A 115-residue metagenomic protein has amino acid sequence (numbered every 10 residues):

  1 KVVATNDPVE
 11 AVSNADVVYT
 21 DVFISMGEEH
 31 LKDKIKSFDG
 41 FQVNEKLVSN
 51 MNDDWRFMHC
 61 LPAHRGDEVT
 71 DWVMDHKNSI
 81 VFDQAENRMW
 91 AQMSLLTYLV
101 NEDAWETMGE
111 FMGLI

Functional and structural regions predicted by a protein language model:
K1-W72: Rossmann-like adenosine-cofactor binding region
D54-W55, C60-I115: Adenosine-phosphate binding glycine-rich loop
